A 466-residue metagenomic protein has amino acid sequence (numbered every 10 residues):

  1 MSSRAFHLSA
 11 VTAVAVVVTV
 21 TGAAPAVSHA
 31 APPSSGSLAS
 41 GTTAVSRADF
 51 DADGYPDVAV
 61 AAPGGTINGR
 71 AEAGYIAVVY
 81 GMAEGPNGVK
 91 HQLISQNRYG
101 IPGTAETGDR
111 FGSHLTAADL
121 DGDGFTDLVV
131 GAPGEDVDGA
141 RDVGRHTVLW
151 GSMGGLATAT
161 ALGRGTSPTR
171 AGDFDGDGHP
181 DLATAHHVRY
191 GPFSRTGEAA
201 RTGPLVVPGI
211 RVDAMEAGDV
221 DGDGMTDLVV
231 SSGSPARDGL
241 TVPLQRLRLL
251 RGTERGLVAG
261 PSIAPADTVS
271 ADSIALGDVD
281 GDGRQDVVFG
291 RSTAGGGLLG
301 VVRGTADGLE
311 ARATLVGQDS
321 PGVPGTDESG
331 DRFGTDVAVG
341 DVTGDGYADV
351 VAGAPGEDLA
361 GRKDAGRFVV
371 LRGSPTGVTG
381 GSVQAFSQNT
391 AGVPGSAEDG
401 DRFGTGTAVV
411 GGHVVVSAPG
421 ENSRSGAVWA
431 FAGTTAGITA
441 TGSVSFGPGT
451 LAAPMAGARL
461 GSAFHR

Functional and structural regions predicted by a protein language model:
S2-S46, Y80-R110, T147-P168, Y190-I210 (+6 more regions): Blade-edge motifs of beta-propeller repeat domains
V11, G22, A48-F50, Y55-A61 (+11 more regions): N-terminal membrane-targeting/anchoring modules of bacterial envelope and secretion proteins
G41-Y55, A61, G112-F125, T166-G176 (+5 more regions): Beta-propeller blade termini
V58-A62, L128-A132, L182-A185, L228-S232 (+3 more regions): Hydrophobic beta-strand segments that make up the repeating blades of beta-propeller and related beta-repeat
G64-G69, G134-G139, G233-G239, S292-G296 (+2 more regions): Short glycine/acidic-enriched loop and turn motifs that connect beta-strands
A71-Y75, G88, D127, A140-R145 (+7 more regions): A detector of repeated loop/turn-to-beta-strand junctions in beta-rich toroidal repeat architectures
V220, M225-G233, L240-L249, T253-R255 (+2 more regions): Long, internal scaffold/assembly segments composed of regular secondary structure
A352-R372, E398, R402-A408, H413-S423: Loop/turn-rich, solvent-exposed surfaces of beta-rich toroidal or solenoidal domains
